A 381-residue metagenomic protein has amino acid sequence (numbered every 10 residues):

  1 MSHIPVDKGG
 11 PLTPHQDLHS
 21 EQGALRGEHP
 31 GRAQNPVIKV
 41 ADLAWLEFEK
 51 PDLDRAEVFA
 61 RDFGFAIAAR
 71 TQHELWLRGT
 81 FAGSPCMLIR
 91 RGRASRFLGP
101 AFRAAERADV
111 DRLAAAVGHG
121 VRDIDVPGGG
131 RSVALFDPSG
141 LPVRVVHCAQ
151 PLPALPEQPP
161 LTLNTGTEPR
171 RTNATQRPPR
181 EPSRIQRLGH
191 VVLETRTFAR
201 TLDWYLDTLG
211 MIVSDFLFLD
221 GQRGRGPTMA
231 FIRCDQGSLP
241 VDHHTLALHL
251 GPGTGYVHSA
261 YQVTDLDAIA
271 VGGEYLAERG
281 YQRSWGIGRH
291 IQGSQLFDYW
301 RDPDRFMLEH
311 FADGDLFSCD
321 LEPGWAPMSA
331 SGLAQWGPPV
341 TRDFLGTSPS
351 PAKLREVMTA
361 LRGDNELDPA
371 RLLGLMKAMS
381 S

Functional and structural regions predicted by a protein language model:
M1-Q34, G118-R184, A230-F231, G280-S381: Vicinal oxygen chelate
S2-D17, I38-S84, L193-V241: Core segments of cupin and vicinal oxygen chelate
R26-G120, I124, G129, N365-S381: The feature marks the first
R32-N35, M87-L88, R177-R180, H244-H249: Short beta-strand/turn micro-motifs at beta-sheet edges
A41-P51, R91-A115, D125, R131-L141 (+3 more regions): Vicinal oxygen chelate
L77-A82, R91, L135-P138, I232-Q236 (+1 more regions): Active-site beta-strand termini and strand-to-loop segments that position acidic
P153, L161-L206, F216-F218, G224: Non-heme Fe(II) oxygenase catalytic core, chiefly the N-lobe of the double-stranded beta-helix
A199-G288, Q295, P303-D304: Structured core of small recognition/catalytic domains
